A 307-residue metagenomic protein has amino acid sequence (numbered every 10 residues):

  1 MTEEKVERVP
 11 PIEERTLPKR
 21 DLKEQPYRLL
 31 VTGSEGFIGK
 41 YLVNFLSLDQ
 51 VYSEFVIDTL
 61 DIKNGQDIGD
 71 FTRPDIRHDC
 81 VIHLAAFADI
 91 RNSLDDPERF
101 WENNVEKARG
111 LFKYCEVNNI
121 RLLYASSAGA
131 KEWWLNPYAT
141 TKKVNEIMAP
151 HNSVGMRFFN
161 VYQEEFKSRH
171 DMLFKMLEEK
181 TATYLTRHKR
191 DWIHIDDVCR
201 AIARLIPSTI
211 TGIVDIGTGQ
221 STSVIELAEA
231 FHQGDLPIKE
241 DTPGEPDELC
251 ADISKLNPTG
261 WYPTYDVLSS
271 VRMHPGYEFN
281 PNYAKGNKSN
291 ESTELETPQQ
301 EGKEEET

Functional and structural regions predicted by a protein language model:
T2-R20, Q25, V267-T307: Amphipathic terminal alpha-helices
Y27-L48: N-terminal Rossmann NAD(P)H-binding glycine-rich loop of SDR-like oxidoreductase domains
S53-R73: Adenosine-cofactor binding site in Rossmann-like domains, unifying the SAM/SAH pocket of S-adenosylmethionine-dependent
T72-N103, G129: NAD(P)H-binding glycine-rich loop region in Rossmannoid oxidoreductase-like domains and their noncatalytic homologs
V81, D95-L122: NAD(P)-cofactor binding segment of oxidoreductase domains
R109-A139, V154: Conserved Rossmann-fold NAD(P)-dependent oxidoreductase catalytic core, especially the SDR/UDP-sugar
L135-A139, K143-C199, A203-R204, A230-H232: NAD(P)-dependent short-chain dehydrogenase/reductase
L185-R187, I213-V214, T222-E229, Q233-S254: C-terminal "lid/loop" region of Rossmann-like NAD(P)-dependent oxidoreductases
